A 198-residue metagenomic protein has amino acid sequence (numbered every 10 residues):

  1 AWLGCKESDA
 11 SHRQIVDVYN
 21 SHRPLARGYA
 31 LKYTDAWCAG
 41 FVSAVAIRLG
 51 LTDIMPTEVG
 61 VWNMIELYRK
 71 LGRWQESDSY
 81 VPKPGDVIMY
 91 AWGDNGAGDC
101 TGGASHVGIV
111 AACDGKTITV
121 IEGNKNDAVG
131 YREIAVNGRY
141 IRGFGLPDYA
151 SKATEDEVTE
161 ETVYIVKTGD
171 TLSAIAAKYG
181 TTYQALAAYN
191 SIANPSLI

Functional and structural regions predicted by a protein language model:
A1-G4, S43-L51, Y90-G93, A177-T181 (+1 more regions): Sec-exported extracytoplasmic/periplasmic mature domains
A1-L49: N-terminal capping segments
A1-Y19, R139-E160: Non-catalytic ligand/cofactor/substrate-binding and regulatory segments of enzyme domains
L31-A39, V81, T101-A104, I165 (+1 more regions): Solvent-exposed, acidic/flexible segments
T52-D127: ...with weaker cross-activation on analogous glycine-rich loops/strands in unrelated enzymes
P84-G85, G169, I198: Loop/turn positions that initiate beta-strands
C113-E155: Active-site signature of cysteine proteases
E157-T182: Primarily a LysM-type cell-wall glycan-binding module
